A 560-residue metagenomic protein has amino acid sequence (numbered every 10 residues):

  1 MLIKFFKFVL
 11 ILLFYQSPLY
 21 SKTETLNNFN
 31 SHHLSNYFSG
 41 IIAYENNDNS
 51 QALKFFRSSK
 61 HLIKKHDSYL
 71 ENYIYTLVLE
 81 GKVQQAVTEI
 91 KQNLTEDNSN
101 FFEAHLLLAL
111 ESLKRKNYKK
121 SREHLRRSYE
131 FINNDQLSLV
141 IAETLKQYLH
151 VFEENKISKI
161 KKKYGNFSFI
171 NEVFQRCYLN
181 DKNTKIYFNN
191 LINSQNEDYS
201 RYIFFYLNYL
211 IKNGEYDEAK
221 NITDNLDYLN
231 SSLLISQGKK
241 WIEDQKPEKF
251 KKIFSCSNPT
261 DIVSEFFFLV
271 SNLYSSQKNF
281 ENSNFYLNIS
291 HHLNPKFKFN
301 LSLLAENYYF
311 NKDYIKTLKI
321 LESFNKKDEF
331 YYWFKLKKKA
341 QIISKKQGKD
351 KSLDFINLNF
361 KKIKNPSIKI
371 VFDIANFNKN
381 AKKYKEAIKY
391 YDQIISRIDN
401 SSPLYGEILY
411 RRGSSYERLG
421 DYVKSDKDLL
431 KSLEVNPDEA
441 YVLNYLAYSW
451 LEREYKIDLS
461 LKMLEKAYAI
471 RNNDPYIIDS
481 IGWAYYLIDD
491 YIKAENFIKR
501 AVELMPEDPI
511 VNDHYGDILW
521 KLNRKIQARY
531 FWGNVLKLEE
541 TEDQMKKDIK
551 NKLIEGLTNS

Functional and structural regions predicted by a protein language model:
L19-Y73, L79, V87-T88, N100 (+2 more regions): N-terminal leader/linker segments that initiate helical-solenoid repeat arrays
I41, Y75, L110, Y148 (+10 more regions): Residue-level recognition of tetratricopeptide repeat
N46, E80, R115, V151-E153 (+10 more regions): Structural motif corresponding to the intra-repeat A-B loop/turn of tetratricopeptide repeats
L53, R57, V83-E96, K119-F131 (+12 more regions): Alpha-helical repeat scaffolds
K64, N98-S99, N133, N196-E197 (+10 more regions): Short coil turns that delineate tetratricopeptide repeat
Y69, A104, S138, S168 (+12 more regions): TPR alpha-solenoid repeat register
N72, L107, L145, N171 (+11 more regions): Canonical tetratricopeptide repeat
F254-S264, P509, H514, K521-S560: Terminal, low-structured helical/coil segments at or just beyond the last alpha-helical repeat
